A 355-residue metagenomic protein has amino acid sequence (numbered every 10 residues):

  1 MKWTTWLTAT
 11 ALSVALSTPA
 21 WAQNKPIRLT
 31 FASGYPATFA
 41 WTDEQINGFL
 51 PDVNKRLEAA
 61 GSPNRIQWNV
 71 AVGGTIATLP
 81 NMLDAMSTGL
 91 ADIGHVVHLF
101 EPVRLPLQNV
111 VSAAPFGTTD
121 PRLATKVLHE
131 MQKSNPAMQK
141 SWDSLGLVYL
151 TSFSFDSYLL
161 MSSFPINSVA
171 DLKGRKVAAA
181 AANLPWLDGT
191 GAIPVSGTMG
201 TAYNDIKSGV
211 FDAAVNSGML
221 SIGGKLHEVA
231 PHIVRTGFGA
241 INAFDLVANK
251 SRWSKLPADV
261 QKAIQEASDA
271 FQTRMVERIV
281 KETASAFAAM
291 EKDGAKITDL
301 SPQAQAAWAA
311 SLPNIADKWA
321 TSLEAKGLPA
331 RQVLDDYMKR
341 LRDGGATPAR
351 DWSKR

Functional and structural regions predicted by a protein language model:
M1-T8: Bacterial N-terminal signal peptides that target proteins for export
T8-S17: Bacterial N-terminal signal peptides
T18-A22: Sec/Tat signal peptide C-region and signal peptidase I cleavage site
Q23-L123, A137-R355: N-terminal secretory/targeting leader peptides
T125-A137: Signature of the catalytic double-stranded beta-helix
